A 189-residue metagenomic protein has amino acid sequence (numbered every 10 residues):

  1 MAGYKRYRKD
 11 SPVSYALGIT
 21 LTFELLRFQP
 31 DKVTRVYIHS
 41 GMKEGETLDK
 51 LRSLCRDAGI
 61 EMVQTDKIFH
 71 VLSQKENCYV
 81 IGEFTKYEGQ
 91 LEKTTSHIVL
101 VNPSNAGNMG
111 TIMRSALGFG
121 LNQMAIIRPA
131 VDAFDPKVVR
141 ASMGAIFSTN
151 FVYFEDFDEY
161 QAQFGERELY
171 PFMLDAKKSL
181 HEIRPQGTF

Functional and structural regions predicted by a protein language model:
M1-I81, G165-E166: N-terminal positively charged helical leader segments and presequences
S14-Y15, S96-V99, T188-F189: Short, hydrophobic/glycine-enriched beta-strand segments
E24, P30-D31, I38, E88-K177: RNA substrate-binding interface of SAM-dependent RNA methyltransferases
K50-S53, I112-S115, V139-A141, R184-G187: Short, glycine/charged-enriched secondary-structure capping and boundary segments
K75-Y79, K93-T95, Q186: Short connector loops at helix/strand junctions that flank enzyme active sites, especially segments positioning acidic
Y79-G89: Short, structured interface segments
V80, A141-A145, G187-F189: Short, hinge-like loop/turn segments at secondary-structure boundaries
K177, H181-F189: A contiguous loop/helix-start segment that scaffolds small-molecule binding in enzyme catalytic cores
